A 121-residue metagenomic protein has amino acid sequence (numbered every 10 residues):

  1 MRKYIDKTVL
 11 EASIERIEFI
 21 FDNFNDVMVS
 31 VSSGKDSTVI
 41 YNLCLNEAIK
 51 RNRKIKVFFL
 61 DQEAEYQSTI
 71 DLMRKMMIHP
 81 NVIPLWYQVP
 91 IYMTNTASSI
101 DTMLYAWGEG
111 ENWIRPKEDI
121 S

Functional and structural regions predicted by a protein language model:
M1-S121: ATP-dependent adenylation/nucleotidyltransferase module used to activate substrates
